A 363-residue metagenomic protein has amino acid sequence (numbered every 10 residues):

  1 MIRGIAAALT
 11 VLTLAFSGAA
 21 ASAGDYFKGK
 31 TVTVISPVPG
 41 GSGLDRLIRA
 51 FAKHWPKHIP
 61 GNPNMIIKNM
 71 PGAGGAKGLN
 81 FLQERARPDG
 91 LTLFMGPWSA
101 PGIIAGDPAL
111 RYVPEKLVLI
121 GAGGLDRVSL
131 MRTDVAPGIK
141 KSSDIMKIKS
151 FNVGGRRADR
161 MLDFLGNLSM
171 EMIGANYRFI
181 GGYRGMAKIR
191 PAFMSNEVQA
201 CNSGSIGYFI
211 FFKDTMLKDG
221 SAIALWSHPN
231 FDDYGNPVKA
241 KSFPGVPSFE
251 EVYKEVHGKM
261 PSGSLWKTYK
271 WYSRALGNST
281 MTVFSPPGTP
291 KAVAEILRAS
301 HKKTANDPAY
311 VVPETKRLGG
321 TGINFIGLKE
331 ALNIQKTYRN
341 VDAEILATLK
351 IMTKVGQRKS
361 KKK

Functional and structural regions predicted by a protein language model:
M1-G29, V355-K363: Short, low-complexity disordered leader/linker segments with a strong preference for bacterial N-terminal type II
S22, Y26, V32, K57-N62 (+4 more regions): Hinge/capping helix and adjacent helix->loop/strand transition within the periplasmic-binding protein
V32, S205-I206, D214-S221, A309-P313 (+1 more regions): N-terminal secretory/targeting leader peptides
T33-R49, P71-G74, G154-M161: Extracytoplasmic "Venus flytrap"
N62-N80: Early extracytoplasmic/lumenal segment of secretory-pathway proteins
F94-A100, G185-M186, N202-I210, W226-N230 (+1 more regions): Beta->alpha turn/N-cap motifs
L125, F212-A305, E344, T348 (+1 more regions): C-terminal lobe and pocket-closing loops of periplasmic/extracytoplasmic Venus-flytrap solute-binding proteins
P229-P237, F249, N306-I334: Mature extracytoplasmic/periplasmic domains
